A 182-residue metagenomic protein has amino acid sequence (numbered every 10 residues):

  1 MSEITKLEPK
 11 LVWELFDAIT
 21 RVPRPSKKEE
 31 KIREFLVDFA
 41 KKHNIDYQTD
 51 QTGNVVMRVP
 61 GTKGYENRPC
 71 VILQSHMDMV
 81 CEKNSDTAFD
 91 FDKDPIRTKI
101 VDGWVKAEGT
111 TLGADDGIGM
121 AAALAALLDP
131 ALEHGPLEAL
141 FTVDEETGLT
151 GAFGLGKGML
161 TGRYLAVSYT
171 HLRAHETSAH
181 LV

Functional and structural regions predicted by a protein language model:
E3-G103: Acidic/His- and Gly-rich active-site-bordering loop/insert found across diverse amide/peptide-bond hydrolases
L11, A122, T170: Charged catalytic carboxylate motif
E30, A152-F153, T177: Conserved strand-to-helix beginnings and helix N-cap segments that scaffold or border functional pockets
G53, E145-T147, L172: Short beta->alpha connector loops
Y65-P136, F141, E146, F153-G158 (+1 more regions): Active-site metal-coordination/substrate-binding segment of hydrolases, especially metallo-dependent peptidases
V167: Phosphate/pyrophosphate-binding betaalpha-module
T170-T177: Conserved small/polar residues in nucleotide/adenosyl-binding loops
